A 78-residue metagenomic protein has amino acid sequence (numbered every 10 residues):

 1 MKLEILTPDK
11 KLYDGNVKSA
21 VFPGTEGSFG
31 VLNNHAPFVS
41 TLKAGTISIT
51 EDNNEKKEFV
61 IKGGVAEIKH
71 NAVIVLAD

Functional and structural regions predicted by a protein language model:
K2-D78: Compact, glycine-rich, soluble single-domain proteins
